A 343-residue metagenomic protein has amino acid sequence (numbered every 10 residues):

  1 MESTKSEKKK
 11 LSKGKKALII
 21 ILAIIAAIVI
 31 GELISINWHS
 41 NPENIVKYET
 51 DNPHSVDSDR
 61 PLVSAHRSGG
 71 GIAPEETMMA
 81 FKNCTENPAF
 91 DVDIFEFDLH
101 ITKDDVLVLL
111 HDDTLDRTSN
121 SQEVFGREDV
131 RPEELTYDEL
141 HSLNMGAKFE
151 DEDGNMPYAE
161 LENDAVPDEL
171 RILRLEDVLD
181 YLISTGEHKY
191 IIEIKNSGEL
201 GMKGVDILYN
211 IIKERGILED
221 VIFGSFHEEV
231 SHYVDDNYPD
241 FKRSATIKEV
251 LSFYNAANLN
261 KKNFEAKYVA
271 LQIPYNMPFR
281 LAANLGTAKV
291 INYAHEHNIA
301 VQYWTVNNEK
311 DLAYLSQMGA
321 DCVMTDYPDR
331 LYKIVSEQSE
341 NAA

Functional and structural regions predicted by a protein language model:
E2-A343: Phosphate-group recognition and catalysis centered on beta-loop-alpha active-site segments
